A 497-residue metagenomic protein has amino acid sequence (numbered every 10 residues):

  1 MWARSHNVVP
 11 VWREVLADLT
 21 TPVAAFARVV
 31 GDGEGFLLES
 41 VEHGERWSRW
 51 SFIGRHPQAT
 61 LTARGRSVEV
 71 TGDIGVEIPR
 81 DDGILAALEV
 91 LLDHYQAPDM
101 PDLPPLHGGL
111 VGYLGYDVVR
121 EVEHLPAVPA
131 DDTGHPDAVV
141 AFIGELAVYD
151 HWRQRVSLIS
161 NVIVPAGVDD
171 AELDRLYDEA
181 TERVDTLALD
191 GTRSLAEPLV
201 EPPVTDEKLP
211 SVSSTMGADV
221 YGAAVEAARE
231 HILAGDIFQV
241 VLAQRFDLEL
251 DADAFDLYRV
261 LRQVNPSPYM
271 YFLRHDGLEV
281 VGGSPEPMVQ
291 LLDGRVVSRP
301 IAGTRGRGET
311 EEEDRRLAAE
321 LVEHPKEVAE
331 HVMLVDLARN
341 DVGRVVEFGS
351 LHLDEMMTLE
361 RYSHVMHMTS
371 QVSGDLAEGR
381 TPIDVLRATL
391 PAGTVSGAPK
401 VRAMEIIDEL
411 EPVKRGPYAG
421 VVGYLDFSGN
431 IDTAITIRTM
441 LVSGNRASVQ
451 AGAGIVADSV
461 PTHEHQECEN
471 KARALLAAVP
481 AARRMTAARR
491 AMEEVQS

Functional and structural regions predicted by a protein language model:
M1-S497: Extended alpha-helical targeting/anchoring segments, especially N-terminal organellar/secretory targeting helices
